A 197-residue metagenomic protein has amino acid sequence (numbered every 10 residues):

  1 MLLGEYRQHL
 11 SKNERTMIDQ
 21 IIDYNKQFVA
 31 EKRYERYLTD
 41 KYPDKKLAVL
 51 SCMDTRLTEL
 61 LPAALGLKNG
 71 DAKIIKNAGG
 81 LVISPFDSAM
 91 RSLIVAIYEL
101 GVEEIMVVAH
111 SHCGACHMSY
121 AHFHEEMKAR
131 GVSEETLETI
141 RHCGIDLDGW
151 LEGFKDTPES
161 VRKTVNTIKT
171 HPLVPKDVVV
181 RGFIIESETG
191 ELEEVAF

Functional and structural regions predicted by a protein language model:
L2-K45, G80-S88, I97-L100, A115-F197: Divalent-metal-activated hydrolytic enzyme cores
K46-V49, A72-K73, E103-M106, R181-G182: Structural motif
L50-C52, K76, V108-H110, F183-E186: Short beta-strand segments
D54-R56, S111-A115: Gly/Ser/Thr-rich loops at beta-strand to alpha-helix junctions that form or flank small-molecule/cofactor-binding
P62-K68: Short Gly/aromatic-enriched secondary-structure transition segments
K73-G80: A short, structured active-site edge motif that brings together acidic residues
R91-S92: Well-ordered alpha-helical segments embedded in enzymatic catalytic cores
Y98-H110: Ordered, amphipathic secondary-structure segments that act as subunit-interaction surfaces in large macromolecular
